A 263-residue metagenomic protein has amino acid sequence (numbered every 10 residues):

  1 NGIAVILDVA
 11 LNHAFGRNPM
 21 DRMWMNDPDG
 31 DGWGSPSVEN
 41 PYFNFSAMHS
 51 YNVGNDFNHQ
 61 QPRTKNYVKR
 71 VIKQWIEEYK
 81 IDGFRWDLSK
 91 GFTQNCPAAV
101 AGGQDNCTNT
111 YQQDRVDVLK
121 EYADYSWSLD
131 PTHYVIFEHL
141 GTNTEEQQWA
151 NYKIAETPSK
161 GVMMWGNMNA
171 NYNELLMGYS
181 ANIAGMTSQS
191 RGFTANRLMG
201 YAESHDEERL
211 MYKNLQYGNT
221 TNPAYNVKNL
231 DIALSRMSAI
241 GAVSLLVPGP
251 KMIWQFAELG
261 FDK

Functional and structural regions predicted by a protein language model:
N1-Y111, Y122-D130: Substrate-binding/active-site clefts of carbohydrate-active enzymes
K80, N106, Q112-D262: Conserved alpha/beta catalytic core and glycan-binding cleft of carbohydrate-active enzymes
